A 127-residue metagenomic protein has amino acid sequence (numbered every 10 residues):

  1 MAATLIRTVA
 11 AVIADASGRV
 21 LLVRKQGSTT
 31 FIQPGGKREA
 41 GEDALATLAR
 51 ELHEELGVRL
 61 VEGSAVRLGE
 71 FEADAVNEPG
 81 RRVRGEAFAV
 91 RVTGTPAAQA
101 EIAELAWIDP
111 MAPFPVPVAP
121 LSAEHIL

Functional and structural regions predicted by a protein language model:
M1-V20, K37: Conserved N-terminal beta-strand and adjoining loop/helix that marks the start of the Nudix/MutT-like hydrolase domain
I6, Q33, E62, V66 (+1 more regions): Short connector loops at helix/strand junctions that flank enzyme active sites, especially segments positioning acidic
R7-V9, G18, V83-E86, A103: Change "...and in nucleic-acid phosphodiester-cleaving endonucleases..." to "...and in nucleic-acid processing enzymes
I13-A14, L22, V90, W107: Conserved hydrophobic "DFG−1" position in protein kinase catalytic cores
R19-L22, T29: Conserved active-site beta-strand-loop modules that form the wall/rim of enzyme catalytic pockets and either contain
Q26-F31, A87, A97-L127: Nudix hydrolase/Nudix homology domain
P34-L68: The catalytic Nudix box helix
E70-A97, P110: Active-site-adjacent beta-strand/loop module that shapes the phosphate/pyrophosphate-binding cleft
